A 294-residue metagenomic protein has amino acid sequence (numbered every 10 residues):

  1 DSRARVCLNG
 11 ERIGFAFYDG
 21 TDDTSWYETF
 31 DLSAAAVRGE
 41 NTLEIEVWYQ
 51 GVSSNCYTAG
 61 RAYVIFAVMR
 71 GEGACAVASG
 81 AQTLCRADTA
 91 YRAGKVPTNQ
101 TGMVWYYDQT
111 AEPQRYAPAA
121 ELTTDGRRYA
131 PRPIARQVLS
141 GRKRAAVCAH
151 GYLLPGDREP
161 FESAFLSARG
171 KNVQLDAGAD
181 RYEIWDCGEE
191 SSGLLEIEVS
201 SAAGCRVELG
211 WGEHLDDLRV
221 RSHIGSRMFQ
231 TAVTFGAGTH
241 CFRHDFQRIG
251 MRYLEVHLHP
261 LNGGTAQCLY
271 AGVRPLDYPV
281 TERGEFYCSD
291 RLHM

Functional and structural regions predicted by a protein language model:
D1-M294: Extracellular/oxidizing-compartment recognition motifs
